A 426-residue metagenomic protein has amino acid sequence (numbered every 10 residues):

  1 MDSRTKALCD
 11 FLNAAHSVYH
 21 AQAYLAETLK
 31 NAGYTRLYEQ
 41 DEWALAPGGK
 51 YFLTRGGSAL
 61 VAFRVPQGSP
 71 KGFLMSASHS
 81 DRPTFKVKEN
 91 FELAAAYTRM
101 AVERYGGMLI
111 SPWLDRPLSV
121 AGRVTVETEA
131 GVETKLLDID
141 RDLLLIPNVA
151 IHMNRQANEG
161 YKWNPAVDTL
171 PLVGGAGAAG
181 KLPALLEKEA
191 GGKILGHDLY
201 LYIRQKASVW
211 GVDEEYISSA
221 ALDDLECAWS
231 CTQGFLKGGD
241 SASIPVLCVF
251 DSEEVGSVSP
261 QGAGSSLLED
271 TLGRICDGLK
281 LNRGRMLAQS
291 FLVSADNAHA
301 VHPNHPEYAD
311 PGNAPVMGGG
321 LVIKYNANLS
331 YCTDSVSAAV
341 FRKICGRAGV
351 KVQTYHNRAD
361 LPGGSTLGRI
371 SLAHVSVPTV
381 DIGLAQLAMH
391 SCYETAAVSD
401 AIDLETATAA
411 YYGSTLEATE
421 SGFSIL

Functional and structural regions predicted by a protein language model:
M1-L426: N-terminal hydrophobic/helix-forming segments and targeting peptides
